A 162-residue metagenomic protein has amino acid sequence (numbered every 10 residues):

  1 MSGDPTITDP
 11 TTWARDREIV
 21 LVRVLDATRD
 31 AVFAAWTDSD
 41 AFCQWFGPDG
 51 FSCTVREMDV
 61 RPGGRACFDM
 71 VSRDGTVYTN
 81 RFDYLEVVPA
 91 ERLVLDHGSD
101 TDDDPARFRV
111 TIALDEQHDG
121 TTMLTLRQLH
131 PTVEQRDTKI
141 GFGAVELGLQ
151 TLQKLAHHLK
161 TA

Functional and structural regions predicted by a protein language model:
M1-S52: Hydrophobic ligand-binding cavity/cleft-lining segments
D16-V22, R29, C53, R65 (+4 more regions): Intrinsic-disorder/low-complexity, polar/charged segments enriched in Ser/Thr/Lys/Arg/Asp/Glu/Gln
V20-L21, D40-V77: Short beta-edge strand/loop motif at the mouth of beta-sheet-based domains
R23, V55-M58, N80-E86, F108-E116: Hydrophobic/aromatic beta-strand elements that line small-molecule binding cavities or substrate pockets in beta-rich
R29-D30, V60-R61, L85-R92, A113-M123: A short, structured loop/turn motif at beta-sheet edges
V32, F42, A66-F68, Y84 (+5 more regions): Hydrophobic pocket/interface hotspot
V94, S99-L149: Beta-strand/loop substructures that line and gate deep hydrophobic ligand-binding cavities in soluble
H158-A162: Short, highly charged C-terminal tails/helix-capping segments
